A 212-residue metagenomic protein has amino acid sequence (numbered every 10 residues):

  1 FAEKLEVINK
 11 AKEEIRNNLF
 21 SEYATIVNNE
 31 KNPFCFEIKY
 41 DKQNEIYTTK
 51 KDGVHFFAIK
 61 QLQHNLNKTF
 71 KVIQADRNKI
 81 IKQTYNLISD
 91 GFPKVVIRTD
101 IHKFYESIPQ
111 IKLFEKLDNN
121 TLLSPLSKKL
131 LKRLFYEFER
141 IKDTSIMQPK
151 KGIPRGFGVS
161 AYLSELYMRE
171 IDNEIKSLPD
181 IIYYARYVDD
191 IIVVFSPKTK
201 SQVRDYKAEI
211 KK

Functional and structural regions predicted by a protein language model:
F1-D118, L122-L123, R140: Conserved two-metal-ion catalytic palm core of "right-hand" nucleic acid polymerases, unifying RNA-dependent RNA
I88-V188, I192-Y206: Conserved polymerase palm-domain catalytic core
K212: Conserved catalytic core of two-metal-ion nucleotidyltransferases
